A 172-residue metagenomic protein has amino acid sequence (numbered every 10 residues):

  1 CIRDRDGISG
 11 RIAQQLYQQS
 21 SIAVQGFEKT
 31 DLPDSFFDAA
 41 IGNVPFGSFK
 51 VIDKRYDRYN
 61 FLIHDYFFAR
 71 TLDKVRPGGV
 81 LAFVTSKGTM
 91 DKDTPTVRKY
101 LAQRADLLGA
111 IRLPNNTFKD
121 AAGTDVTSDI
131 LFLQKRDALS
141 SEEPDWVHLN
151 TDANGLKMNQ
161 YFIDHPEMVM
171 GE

Functional and structural regions predicted by a protein language model:
R3-F49, F61, G78, S86-G88 (+1 more regions): Conserved S-adenosyl-L-methionine
R5-I12, R58-K119, V126-L133: Conserved Class I SAM-dependent methyltransferase catalytic core
K29-L32, N116-D120: A short acidic, often aromatic-flanked loop/helix-cap motif at beta-alpha or helix-coil junctions that lines enzyme
P45, N115, R136: Flexible loop residues that form catalytic and substrate-binding hotspots at small-molecule/glycan-binding clefts
F49-K54, D93-T94: Conserved ATPase-coupling elements of RecA-like P-loop NTPase cores
V51, M90, A138-S140: Generic "edge-of-domain/loop-turn" microfeature
D120-E172: Flexible, glycine-/basic-rich loop-and-beta segments that form/coincide with the SAM-dependent methyltransferase
